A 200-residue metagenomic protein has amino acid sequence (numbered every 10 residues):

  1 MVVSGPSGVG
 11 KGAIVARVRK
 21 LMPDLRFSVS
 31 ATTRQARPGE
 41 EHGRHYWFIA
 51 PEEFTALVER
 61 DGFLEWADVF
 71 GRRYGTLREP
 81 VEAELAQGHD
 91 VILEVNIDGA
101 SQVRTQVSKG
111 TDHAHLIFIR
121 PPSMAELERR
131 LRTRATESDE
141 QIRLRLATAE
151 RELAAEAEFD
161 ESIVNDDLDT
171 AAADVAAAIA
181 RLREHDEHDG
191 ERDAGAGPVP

Functional and structural regions predicted by a protein language model:
S4-P6: P-loop (Walker A) phosphate-binding loop of NTP-binding proteins
V9: ATP-binding Walker
G12: Walker A/P-loop
K20-S28: Post-Walker A helix-loop "phosphate-sensing" segment adjacent to the P-loop in P-loop NTPases
P23, G110-H115, A157-F159: Short glycine-/polar-rich loops that comprise or flank the Walker A/P-loop and associated switch/sensor motifs
S30-L93, I97-D98: ATP-dependent small-molecule kinase phosphotransfer cores that center on conserved nucleotide phosphate-binding segments
V91-I97, G110-T133: Conserved phosphate-donor/acceptor-positioning beta-strand/loop module used by diverse small-molecule
R129-R132, T136-E137, R151-P200: NTP-dependent small-molecule kinase module
